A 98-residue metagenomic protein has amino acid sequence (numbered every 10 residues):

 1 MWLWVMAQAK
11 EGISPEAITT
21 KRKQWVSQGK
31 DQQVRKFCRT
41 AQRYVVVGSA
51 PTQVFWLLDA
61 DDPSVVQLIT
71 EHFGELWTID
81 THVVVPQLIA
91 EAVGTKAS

Functional and structural regions predicted by a protein language model:
M1-Q53, D61-Q67, P86-S98: Short S/T/G/P-rich N-terminal loop/turn motif that feeds into the first structured element of a domain
D59-A60, H72: Conserved catalytic core of Hanks-type protein kinase domains
V66-G74: Short amphipathic alpha-helices in soluble, non-transmembrane regions that often serve as interface/regulatory elements
F73-T81: A common structural junction motif
